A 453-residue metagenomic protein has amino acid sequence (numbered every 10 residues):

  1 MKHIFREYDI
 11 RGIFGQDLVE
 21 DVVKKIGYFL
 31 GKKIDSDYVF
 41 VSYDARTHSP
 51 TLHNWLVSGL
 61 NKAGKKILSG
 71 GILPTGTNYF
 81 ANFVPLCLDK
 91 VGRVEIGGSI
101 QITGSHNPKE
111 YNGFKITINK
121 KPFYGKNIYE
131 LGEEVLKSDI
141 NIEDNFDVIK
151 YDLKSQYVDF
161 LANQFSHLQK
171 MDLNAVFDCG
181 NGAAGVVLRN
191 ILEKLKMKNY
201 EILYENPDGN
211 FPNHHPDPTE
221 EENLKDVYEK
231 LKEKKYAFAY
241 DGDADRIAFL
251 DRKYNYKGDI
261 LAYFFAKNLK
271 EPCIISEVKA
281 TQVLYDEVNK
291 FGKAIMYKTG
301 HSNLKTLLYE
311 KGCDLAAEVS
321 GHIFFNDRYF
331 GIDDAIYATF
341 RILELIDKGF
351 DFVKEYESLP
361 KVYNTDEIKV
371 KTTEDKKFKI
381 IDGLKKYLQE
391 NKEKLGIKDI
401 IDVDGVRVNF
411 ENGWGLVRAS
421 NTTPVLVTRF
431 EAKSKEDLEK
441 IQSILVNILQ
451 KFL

Functional and structural regions predicted by a protein language model:
M1-K66, K150-N174: An N-terminal, well-structured beta->alpha segment
R6, V41, I67-G71, Q101-I102 (+7 more regions): General beta-strand structural signal in soluble alpha/beta enzymes
V39-Y111, N190-F249: N-terminal small/polar loop signature for handling phosphorylated ligands or for N-terminal nucleophile
V94, E130-D159, N163-F165, R252-V319 (+1 more regions): Proline/glycine-rich low-complexity loops and linkers
K109-E110, I116-G125, E130-E133, K170 (+3 more regions): Replace "Mg2+/Mn2+-dependent" with "divalent metal-dependent
N112-L231: Gly/Ser/Thr-enriched, mixed-charge loops and adjacent short helices that form phosphate/oxyanion-binding elements
E271-R429, S434-L453: Phosphate-binding and adjacent anionic-ligand microenvironments
